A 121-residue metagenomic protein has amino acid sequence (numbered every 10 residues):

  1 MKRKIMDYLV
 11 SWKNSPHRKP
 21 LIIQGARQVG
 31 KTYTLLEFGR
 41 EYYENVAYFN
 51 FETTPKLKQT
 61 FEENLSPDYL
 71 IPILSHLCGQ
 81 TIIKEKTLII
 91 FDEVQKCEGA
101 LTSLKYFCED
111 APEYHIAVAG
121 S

Functional and structural regions predicted by a protein language model:
M1-S121: Phosphate-binding site recognition
